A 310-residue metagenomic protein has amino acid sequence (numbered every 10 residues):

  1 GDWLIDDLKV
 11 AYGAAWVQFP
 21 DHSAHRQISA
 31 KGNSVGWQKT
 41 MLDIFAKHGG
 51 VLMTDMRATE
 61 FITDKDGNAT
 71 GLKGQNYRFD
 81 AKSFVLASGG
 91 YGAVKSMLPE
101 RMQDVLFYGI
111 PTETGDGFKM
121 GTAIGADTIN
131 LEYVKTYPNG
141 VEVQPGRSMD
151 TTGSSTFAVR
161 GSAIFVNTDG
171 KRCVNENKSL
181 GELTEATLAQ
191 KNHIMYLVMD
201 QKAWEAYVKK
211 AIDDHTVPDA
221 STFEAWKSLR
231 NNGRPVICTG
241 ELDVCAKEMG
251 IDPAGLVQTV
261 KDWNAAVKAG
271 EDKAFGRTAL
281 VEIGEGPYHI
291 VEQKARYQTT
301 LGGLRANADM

Functional and structural regions predicted by a protein language model:
G1-P20, I237-L256: Rossmann-like flavin
D2-Y77, S83, A93-S96, V141-V143 (+1 more regions): Conserved redox-cofactor binding core of oxidoreductases
H22, M53, G109-P111, T152-F157 (+3 more regions): Short Gly/Pro-enriched turn/cap motifs at secondary-structure boundaries
K47, D64, N167-T168, A306-A308: Short, acidic, Ser/Thr-enriched surface-loop or helix-capping motifs
T59, Y77, L86, G90-G92 (+5 more regions): Short, glycine-/Ser/Thr-/acidic-enriched flexible segments
E60, G255-M310: A glycine-rich dinucleotide-binding beta-alpha-beta segment and adjacent secondary-structure elements that constitute
F79-P145: Glycine-rich loop(s) and the adjacent beta-strand/alpha-helix scaffold that form part
F118-M120, D127-E248: An anion/pyrophosphate-binding glycine-rich loop and adjacent beta-alpha core in soluble alpha-beta enzymes
